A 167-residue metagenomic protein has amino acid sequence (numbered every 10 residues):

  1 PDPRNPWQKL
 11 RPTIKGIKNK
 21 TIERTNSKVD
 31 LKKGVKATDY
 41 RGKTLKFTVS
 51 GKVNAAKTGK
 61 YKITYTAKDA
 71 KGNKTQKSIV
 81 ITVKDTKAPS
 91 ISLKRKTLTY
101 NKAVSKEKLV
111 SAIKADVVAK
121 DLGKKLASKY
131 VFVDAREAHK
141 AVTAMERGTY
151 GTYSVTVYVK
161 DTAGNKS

Functional and structural regions predicted by a protein language model:
P3-R41, K87-K125: Solvent-exposed, low-complexity, repeat-rich "mucin-like" stalks and linkers
Y40-V83, D121-K166: Serine/threonine-rich, repeat-prone extracellular segments and beta-strand-based repeat modules of secreted/surface
